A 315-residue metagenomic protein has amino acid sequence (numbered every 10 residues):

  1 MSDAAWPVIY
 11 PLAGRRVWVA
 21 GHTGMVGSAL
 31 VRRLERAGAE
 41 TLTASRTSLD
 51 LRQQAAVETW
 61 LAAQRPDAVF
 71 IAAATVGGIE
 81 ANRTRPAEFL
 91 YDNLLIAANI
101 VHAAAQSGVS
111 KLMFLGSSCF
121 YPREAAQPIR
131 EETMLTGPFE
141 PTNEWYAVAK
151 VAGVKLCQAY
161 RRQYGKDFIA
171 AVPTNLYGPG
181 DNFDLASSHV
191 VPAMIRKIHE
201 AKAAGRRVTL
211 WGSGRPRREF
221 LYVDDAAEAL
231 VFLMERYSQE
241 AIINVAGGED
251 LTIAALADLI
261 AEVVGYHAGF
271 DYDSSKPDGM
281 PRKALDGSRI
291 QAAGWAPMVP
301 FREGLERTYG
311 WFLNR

Functional and structural regions predicted by a protein language model:
A20, A29, R33-R36, E200-R315: C-terminal substrate-binding subdomain of Rossmann-fold SDR/epimerase-dehydratase oxidoreductases
T23: Conserved glycine-rich cofactor-binding loop
E35-T59: Adenosine-cofactor binding site in Rossmann-like domains, unifying the SAM/SAH pocket of S-adenosylmethionine-dependent
D50, F120-P122, W145, I169-V191 (+1 more regions): Flexible, glycine-rich beta-alpha linker
Q54-L94, A103-Q106: NAD(P)H-binding glycine-rich loop region in Rossmannoid oxidoreductase-like domains and their noncatalytic homologs
A98-N143: Conserved Rossmann-fold NAD(P)-dependent oxidoreductase catalytic core, especially the SDR/UDP-sugar
K111, G116-S117, V154-N182, P192-I195 (+1 more regions): Conserved beta-loop-beta element that borders a ligand/cofactor-binding pocket
W145, A149-A152: Active-site helix of classical SDR
